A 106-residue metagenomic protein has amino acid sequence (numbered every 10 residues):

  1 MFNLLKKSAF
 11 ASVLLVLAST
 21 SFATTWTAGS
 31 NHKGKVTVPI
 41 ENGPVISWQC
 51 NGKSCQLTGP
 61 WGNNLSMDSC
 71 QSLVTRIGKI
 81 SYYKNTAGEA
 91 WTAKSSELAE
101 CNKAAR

Functional and structural regions predicted by a protein language model:
M1, A23-T24: Absolute protein N-terminus
M1-A9: Bacterial N-terminal signal peptides that target proteins for export
S8-V16: Sec-dependent N-terminal signal peptides
A18-S21: N-terminal signal peptide c-region/cleavage motif recognized by signal peptidases
T25-A104: Post-signal/leader-peptide non-cytosolic segments of secretory proteins
